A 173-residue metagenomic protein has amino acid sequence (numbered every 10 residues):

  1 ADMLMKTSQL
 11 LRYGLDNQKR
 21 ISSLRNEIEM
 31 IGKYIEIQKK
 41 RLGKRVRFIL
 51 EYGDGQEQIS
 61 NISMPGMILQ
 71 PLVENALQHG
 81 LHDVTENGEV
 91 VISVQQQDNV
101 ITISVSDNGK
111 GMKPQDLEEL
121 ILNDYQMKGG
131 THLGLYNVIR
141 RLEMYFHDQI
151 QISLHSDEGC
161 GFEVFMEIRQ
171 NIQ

Functional and structural regions predicted by a protein language model:
A1-S153, F162-F165: Two-component histidine phosphotransfer core
M166-I172: C-terminal beta-strand of the catalytic ATP-binding
